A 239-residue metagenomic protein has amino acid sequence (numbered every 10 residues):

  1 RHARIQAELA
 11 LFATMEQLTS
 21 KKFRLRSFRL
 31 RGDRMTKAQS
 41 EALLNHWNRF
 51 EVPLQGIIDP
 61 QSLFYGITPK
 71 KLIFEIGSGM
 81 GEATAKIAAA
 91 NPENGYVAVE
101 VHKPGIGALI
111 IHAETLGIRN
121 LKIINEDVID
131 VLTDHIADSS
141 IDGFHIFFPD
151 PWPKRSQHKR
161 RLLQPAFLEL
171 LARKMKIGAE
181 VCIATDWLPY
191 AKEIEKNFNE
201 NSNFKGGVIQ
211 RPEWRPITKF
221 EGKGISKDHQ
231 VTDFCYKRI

Functional and structural regions predicted by a protein language model:
M15-L72, A85, A89: S-adenosyl-L-methionine
G81-E82: Glycine-rich SAM-binding Motif I of class I
H102: Conserved SAM/SAH-binding beta-strand->alpha-helix loop
L109: Conserved SAM-binding loop
A113-D138: S-adenosyl-L-methionine
L163-I177: A short glycine-rich, Lys/Arg-flanked "PGG" loop and its adjoining helix->strand segment in the class I
G178-T185: Conserved beta-strand signature within the Rossmann-like core of class I S-adenosyl-L-methionine
K196, E200-I239: Class I S-adenosyl-L-methionine
